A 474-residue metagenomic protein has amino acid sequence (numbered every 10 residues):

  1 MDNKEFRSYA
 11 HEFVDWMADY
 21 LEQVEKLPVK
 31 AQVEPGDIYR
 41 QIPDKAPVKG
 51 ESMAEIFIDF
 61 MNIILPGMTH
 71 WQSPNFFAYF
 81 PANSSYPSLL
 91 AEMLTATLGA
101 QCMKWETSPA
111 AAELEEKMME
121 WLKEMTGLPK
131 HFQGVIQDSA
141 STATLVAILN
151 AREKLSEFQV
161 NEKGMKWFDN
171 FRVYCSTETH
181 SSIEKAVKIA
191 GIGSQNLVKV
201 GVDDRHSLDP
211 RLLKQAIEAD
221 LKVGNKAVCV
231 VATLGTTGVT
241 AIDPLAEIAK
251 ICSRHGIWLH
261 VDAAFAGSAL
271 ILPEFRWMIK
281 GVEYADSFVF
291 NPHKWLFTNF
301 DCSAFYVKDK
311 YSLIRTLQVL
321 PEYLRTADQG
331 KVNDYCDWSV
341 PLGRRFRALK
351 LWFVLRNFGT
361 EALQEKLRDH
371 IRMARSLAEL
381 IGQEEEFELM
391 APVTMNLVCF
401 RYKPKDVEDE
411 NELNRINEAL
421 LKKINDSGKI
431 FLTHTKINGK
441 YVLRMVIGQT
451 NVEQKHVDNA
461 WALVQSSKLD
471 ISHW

Functional and structural regions predicted by a protein language model:
M1-H131, N425-D426, I430, Y441 (+2 more regions): N-terminal entrance/gating region of PLP-dependent enzymes' catalytic architecture
A82, E178-H180, D204-R205, G235-T237 (+12 more regions): Short, glycine-/Ser/Thr-/acidic-enriched flexible segments
A110, S139, A143-S312: Conserved PLP-enzyme active-site core in the AAT-like
T236, K280-G382: Active-site C-terminal subdomain of aminotransferase-like
E388-V393, L432-K436: Short beta-strand
L389-I424: Conserved PLP-binding catalytic core of the aspartate aminotransferase-like
C399-E410, K429-D458: Conserved PLP-binding active-site segment of the aspartate aminotransferase-like
S467-W474: Short, basic, low-complexity termini and linkers enriched in Ser/Thr/Gly/Pro that act as targeting/leader peptides
